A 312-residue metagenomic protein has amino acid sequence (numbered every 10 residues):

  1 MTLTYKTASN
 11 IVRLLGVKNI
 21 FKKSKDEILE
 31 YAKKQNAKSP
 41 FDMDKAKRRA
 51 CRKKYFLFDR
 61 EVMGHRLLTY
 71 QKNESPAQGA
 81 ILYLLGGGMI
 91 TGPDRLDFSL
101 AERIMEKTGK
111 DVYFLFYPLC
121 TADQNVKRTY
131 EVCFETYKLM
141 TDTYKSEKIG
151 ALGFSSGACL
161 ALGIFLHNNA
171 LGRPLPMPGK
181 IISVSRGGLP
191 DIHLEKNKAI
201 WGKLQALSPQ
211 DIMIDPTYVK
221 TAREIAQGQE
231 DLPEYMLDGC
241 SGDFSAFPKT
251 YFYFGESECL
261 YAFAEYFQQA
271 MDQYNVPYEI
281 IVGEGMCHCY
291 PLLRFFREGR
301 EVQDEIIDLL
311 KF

Functional and structural regions predicted by a protein language model:
M1-N73: A glycine/proline-hinged amphipathic helix-loop "lid/cap" segment that gates access to hydrophobic ligand pockets
L15-N19, F56-L68, K72-F312: Alpha/beta-hydrolase superfamily serine-hydrolase fold, recognizing
